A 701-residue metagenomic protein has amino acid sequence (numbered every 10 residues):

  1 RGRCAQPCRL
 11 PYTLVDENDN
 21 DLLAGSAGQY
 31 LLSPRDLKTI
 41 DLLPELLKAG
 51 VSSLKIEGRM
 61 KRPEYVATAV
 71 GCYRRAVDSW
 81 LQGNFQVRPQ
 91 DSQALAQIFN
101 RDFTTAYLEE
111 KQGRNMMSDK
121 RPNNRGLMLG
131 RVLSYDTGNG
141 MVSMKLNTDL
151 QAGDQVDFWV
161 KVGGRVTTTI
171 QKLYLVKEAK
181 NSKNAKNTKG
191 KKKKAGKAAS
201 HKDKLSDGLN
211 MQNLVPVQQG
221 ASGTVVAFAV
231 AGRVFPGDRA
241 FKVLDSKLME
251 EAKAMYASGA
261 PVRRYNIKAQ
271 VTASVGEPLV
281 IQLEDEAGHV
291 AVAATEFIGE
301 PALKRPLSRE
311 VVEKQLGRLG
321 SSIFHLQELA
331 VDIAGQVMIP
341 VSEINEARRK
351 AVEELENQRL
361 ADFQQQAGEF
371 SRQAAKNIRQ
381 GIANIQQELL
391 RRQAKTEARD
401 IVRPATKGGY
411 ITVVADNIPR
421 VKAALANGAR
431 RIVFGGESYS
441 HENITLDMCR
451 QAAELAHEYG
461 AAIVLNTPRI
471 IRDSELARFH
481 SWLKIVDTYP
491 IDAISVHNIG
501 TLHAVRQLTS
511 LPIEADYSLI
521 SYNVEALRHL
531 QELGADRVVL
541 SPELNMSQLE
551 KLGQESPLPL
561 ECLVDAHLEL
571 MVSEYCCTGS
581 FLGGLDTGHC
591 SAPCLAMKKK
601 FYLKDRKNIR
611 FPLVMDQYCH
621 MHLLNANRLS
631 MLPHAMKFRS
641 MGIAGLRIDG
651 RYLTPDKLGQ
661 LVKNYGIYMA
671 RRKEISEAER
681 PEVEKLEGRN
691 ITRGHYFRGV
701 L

Functional and structural regions predicted by a protein language model:
R1-A515, S521-L701: Surface-exposed amphipathic alpha-helical tracts and adjacent flexible/coil segments at the periphery of soluble enzymes
